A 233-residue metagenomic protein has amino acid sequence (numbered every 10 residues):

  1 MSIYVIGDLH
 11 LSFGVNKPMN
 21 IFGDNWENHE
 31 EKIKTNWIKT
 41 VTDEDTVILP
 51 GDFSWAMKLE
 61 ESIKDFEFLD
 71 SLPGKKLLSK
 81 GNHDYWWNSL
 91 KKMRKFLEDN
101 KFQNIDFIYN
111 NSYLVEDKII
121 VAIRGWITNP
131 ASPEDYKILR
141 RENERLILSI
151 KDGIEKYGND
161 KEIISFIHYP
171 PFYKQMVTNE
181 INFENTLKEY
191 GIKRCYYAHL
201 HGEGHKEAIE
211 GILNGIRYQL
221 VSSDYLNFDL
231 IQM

Functional and structural regions predicted by a protein language model:
S2, V15-V115, N179-I192, I216 (+1 more regions): Core catalytic region of metal-dependent phosphoesterases/phosphodiesterases, especially metallo-beta-lactamase-like
S2-D8: Short, hydrophobic/glycine-enriched beta-strand segments
D8, G51-D52, G81-N82, H168 (+1 more regions): Active-site glycine-centered loops adjacent to acidic/histidine catalytic or metal-binding residues that shape
L9-G14, D84, N88-T178: Conserved catalytic scaffold of divalent metal-dependent phosphoesterases
L11, S54-W55, P171, G202: Short active-site segment of divalent metal-dependent hydrolases/proteases that encodes the spacing between
I38-K39, I154, M233: Short amphipathic alpha-helix with an adjacent loop that forms part of the alpha/beta core around
L77, F172-M233: Conserved beta-sheet core of the metallophosphoesterase superfamily
S79-G81, I123, F166, A198 (+1 more regions): Generic beta-sheet signal
